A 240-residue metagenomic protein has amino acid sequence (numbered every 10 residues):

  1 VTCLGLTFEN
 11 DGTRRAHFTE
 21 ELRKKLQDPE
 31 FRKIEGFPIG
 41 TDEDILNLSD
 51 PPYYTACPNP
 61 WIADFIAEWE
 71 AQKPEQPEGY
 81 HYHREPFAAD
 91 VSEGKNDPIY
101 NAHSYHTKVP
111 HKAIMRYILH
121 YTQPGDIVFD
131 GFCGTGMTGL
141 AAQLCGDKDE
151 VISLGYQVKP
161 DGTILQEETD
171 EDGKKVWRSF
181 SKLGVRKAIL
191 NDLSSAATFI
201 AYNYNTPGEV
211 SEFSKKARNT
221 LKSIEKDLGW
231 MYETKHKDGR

Functional and structural regions predicted by a protein language model:
V1-R240: S-adenosyl-L-methionine-dependent nucleic acid methyltransferase catalytic domains
